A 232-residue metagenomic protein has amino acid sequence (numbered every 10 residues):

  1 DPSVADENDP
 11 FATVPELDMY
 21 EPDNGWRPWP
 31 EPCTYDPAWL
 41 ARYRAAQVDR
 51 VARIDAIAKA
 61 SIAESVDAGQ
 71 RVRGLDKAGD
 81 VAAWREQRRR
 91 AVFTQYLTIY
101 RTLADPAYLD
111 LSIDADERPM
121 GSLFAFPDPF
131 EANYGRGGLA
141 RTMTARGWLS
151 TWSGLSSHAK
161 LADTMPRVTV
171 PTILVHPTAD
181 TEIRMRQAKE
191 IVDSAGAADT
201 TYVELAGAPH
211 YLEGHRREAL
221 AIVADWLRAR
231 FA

Functional and structural regions predicted by a protein language model:
P2-V4, A208: Active-site nucleophile loop of the alpha/beta-hydrolase fold
V4, K160-L161, V170, R184-D193: Short alpha-helix in the alpha/beta-hydrolase fold that links the catalytic acid
A5-K160: Alpha/beta-hydrolase
R167-T169, L174-H176, D180: Short beta-strand/loop motif that positions the catalytic acidic residue of the alpha/beta-hydrolase fold
A179-I183, H210: Acidic catalytic loop of the alpha/beta-hydrolase fold
Y202-A208: Short glycine-rich catalytic loops that host catalytic nucleophiles or stabilize transition states across multiple
A208-L220: Catalytic histidine-centered segment of alpha/beta-hydrolase-like enzymes
I222-R230: C-terminal alpha-helix
